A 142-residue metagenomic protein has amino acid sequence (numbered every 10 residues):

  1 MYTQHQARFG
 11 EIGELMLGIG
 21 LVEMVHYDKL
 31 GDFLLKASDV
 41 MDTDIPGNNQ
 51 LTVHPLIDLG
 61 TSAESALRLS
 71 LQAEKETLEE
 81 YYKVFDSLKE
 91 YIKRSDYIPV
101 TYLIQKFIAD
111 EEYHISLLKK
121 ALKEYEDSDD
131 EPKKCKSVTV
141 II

Functional and structural regions predicted by a protein language model:
M1-I142: Iron-associated oxidoreductase/ferritin-like identity signal
